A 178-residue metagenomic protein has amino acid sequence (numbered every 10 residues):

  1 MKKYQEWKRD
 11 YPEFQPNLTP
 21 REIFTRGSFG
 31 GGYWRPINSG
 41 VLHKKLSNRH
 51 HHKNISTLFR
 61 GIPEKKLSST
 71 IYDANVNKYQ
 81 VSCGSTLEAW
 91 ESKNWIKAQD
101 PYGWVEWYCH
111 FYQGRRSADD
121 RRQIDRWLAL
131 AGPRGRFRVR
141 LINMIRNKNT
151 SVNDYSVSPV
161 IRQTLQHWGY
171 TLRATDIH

Functional and structural regions predicted by a protein language model:
M1-Q99, R115, G135-V160, T164 (+1 more regions): Compositionally biased, intrinsically disordered low-complexity regions enriched for acidic
F111-R138: Short linear, low-complexity motifs centered on an aromatic residue
Y170-D176: Intrinsically disordered, low-complexity regulatory regions of eukaryotic transcription factors
